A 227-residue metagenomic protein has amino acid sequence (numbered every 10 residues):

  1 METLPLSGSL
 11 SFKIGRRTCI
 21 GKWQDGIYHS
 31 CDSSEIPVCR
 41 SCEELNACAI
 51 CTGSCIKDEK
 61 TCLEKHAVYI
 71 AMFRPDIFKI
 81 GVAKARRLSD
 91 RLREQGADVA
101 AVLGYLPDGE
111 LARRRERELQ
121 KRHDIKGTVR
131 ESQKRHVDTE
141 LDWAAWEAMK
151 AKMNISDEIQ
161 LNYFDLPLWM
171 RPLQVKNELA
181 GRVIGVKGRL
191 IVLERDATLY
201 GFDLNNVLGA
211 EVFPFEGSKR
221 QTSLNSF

Functional and structural regions predicted by a protein language model:
M1-F227: Non-catalytic accessory segments flanking enzymatic or RNA/DNA-binding domains
